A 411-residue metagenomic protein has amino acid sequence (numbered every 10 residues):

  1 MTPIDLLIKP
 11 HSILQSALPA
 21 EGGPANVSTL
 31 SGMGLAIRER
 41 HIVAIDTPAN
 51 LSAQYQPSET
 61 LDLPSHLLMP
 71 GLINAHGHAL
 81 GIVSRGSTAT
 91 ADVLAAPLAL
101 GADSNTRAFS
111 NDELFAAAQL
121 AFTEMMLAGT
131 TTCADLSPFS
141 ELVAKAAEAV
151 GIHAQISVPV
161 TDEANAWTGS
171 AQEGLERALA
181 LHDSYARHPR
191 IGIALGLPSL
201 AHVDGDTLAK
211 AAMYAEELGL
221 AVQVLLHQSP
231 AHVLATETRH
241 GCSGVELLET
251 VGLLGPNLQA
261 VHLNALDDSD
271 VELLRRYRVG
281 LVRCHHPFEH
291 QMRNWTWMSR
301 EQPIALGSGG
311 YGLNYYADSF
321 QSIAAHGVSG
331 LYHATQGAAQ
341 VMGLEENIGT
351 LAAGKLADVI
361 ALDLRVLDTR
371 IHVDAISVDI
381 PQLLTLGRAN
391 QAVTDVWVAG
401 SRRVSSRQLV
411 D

Functional and structural regions predicted by a protein language model:
M1-Q54, H66-L67: N-terminal metal-binding scaffold of metallo-dependent hydrolase/deaminase domains
T2-P10, A53-A96, Q119, M126-L127: Replace "His-x-His-based motif
R85-G151, E176-R187: Alpha-helical scaffold segments that flank or form the walls of functional sites
G86, P230-C242, D270-R275, M292-S299 (+1 more regions): Histidine/acidic-residue-rich catalytic or RNA/ligand-binding cores of hydrolases and nuclease-related proteins
A134-S137, A194-K210, E289-H290, V341-L344: Active-site glycine- and acidic-residue-rich loops that bind and position anionic ligands or nucleotide-like cofactors
L142-N264, V271: Metal-coordinating catalytic core of metallo-dependent amide/deamination hydrolases
T250-N257, W297-T369: His/Asp/Glu-enriched, well-ordered alpha-helical/loop segment that forms or immediately abuts the divalent-metal
L356-V410: C-terminal cap of metal-dependent C-N hydrolases
